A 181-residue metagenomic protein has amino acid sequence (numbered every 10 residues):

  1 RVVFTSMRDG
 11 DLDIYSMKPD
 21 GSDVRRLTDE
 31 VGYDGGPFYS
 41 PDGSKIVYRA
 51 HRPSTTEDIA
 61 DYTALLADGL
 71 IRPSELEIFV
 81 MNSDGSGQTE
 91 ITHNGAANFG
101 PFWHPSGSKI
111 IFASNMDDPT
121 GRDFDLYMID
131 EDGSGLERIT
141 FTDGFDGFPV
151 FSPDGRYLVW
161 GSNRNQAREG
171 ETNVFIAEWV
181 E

Functional and structural regions predicted by a protein language model:
R1-E181: Sequence signature of WD/YWTD-type beta-propeller architectures
